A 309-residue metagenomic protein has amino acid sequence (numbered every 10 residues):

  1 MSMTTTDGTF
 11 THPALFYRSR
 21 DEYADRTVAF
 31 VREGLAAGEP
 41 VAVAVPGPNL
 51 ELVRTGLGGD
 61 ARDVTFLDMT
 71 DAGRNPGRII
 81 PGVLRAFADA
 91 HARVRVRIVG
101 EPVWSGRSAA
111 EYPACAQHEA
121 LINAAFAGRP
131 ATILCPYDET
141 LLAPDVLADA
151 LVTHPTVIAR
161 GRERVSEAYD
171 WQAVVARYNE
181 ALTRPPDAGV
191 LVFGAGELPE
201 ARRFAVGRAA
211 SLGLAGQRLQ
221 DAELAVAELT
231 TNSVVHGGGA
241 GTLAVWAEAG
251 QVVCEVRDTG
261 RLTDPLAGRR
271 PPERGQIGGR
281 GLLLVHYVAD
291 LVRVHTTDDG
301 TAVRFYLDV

Functional and structural regions predicted by a protein language model:
M1-A195, F204, A302, V309: Non-catalytic sensory/regulatory segments that transmit input signals in bacterial signaling proteins
T27, H118, V226, G278-G281: Amphipathic coiled-coil/heptad-repeat helices and related helical stalk/stem segments that mediate oligomerization
R32, V226-T230: Amphipathic alpha-helical segments that form the core helices of the histone-fold
G34, A209, S233: Hydrophobic pocket-lining residues that define ligand/cofactor binding sites across diverse proteins
E180-L182, T231-V309: Conserved beta-strand-loop-beta-strand hairpin that lines the nucleotide-binding pocket of ATP/GTP-utilizing enzymes
P199-A227: Conserved short strand/loop->alpha-helix "switch" segment adjacent to the catalytic nucleotide/phosphoryl-transfer site
